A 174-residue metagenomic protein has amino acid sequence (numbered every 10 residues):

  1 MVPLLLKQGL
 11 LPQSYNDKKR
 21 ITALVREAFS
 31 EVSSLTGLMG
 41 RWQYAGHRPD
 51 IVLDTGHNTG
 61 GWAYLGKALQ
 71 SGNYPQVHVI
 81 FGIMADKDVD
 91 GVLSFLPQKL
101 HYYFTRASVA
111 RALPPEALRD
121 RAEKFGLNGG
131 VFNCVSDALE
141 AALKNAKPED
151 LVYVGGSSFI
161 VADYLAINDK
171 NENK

Functional and structural regions predicted by a protein language model:
M1-H101: Nucleotide phosphate-binding/pyrophosphate-handling subdomain across enzymes that bind or process nucleotide phosphates
L6-G9, L69, A122, A146 (+1 more regions): Active-site catalytic pocket residues across diverse enzymes, especially alpha/beta-hydrolases
F29, S33, G40, F104-R121 (+1 more regions): Flexible, gly/pro- and Lys/Arg-enriched active-site loops
D50-V52, V92-L151: C-terminal helical cap/extension that packs against the catalytic core of soluble nucleotide-cofactor enzymes
G61, A112, A162-D163: Glycine/Thr-rich phosphate-binding loops of Rossmann-like dinucleotide-binding domains
F81-A85, T105-A107, G156: Cofactor-binding loop segments of dinucleotide-utilizing enzymes, especially the Rossmann-like FAD- and NAD(P)+-binding
S157-K174: Glycine/aspartate-rich loop-and-adjacent alpha/beta segment that forms the canonical ThDP
